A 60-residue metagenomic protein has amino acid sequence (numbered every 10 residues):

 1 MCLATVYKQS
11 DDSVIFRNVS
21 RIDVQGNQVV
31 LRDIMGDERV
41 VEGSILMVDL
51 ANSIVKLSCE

Functional and structural regions predicted by a protein language model:
C2, V6-E60: Compact, glycine-rich, soluble single-domain proteins
